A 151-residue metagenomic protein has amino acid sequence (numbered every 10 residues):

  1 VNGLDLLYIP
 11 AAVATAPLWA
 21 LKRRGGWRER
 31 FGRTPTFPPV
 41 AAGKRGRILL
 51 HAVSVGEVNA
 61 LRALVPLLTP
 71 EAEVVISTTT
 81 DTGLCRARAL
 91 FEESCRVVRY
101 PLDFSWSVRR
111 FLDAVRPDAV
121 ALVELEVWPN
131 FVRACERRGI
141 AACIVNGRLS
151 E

Functional and structural regions predicted by a protein language model:
V1-N2, A72: Extreme N-terminal leader/targeting regions
G3-L18: Membrane-interacting alpha-helical segments
A16-E151: Active-site and donor-binding regions of nucleotide-sugar-utilizing enzymes
